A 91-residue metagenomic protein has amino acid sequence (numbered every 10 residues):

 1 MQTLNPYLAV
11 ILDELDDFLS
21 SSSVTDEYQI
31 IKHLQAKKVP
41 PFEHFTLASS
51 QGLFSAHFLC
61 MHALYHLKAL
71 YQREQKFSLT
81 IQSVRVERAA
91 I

Functional and structural regions predicted by a protein language model:
Q2-I91: Short "pre-J" leader segments immediately N-terminal to J/J-like domains in DnaJ-family and J-like proteins
